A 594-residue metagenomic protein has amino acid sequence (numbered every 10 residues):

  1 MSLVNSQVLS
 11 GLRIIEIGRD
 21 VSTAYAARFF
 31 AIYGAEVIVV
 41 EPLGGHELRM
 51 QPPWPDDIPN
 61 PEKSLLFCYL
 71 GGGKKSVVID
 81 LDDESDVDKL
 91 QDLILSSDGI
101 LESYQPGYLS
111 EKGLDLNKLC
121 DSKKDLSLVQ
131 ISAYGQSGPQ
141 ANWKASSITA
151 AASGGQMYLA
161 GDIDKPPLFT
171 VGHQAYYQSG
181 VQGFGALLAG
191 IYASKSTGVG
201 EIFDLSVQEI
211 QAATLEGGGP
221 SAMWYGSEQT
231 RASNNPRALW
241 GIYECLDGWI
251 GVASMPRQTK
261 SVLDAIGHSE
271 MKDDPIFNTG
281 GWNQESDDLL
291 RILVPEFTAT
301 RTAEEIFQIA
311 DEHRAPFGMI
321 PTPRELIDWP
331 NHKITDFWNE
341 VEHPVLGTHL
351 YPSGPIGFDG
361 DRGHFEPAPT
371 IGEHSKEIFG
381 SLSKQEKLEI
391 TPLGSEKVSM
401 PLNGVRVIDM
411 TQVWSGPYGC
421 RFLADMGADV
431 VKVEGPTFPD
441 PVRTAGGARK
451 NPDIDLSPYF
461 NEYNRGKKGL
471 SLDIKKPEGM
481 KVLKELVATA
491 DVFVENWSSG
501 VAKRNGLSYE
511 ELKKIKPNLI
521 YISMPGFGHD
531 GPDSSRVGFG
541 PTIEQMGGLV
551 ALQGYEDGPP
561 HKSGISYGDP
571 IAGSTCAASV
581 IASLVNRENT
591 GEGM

Functional and structural regions predicted by a protein language model:
M1-V199, M223-G226, L293, E304 (+3 more regions): N-terminal helix-loop segment corresponding to the beta1-alpha1 unit of nucleotide/adenylate-binding folds
G44, A133-G135, V207-A212, D247 (+4 more regions): Glycine-rich beta-alpha junction loops
F67, T230-N235, W240-G241, S286 (+2 more regions): Short Gly/Pro-enriched turn/cap motifs at secondary-structure boundaries
A193-D204, I210-I266, D274, N586-E592: Active-site-lining helix/loop region of Rossmann-like oxidoreductase modules
F203-E209, I306-D311: Short, well-structured alpha-helical segments that form the helix of a local strand-helix-strand
N234, L239-H313, F317, P321-R324 (+1 more regions): Aromatic-enriched alpha-helical interface/lid elements that frame and gate functional surfaces
E312-F365: A glycine-rich dinucleotide-binding beta-alpha-beta segment and adjacent secondary-structure elements that constitute
